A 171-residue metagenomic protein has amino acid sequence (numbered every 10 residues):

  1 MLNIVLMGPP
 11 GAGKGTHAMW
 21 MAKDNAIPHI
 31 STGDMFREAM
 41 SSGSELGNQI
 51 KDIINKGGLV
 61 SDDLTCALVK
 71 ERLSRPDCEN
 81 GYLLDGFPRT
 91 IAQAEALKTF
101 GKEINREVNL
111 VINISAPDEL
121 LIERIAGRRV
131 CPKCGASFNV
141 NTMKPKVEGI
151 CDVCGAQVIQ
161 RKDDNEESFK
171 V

Functional and structural regions predicted by a protein language model:
M1-V171: Glycine-rich phosphate-binding loop of ATP-dependent small-molecule kinases
